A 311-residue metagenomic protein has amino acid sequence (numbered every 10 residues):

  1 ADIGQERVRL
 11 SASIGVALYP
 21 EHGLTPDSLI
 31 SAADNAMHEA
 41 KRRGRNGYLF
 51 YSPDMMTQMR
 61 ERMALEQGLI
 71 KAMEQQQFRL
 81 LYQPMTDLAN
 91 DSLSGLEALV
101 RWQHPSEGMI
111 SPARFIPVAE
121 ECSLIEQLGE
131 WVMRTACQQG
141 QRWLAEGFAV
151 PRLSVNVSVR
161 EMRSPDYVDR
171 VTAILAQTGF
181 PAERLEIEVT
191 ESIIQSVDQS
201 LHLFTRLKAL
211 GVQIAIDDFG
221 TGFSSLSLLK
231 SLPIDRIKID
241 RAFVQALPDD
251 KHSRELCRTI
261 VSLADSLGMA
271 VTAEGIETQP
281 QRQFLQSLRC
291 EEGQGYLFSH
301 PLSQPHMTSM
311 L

Functional and structural regions predicted by a protein language model:
A1-A12, K41, G108, L144-P151 (+1 more regions): Catalytic core regions of nucleotide second-messenger enzymes
A1-M63, Q67: Cyclic-dinucleotide signaling modules
L18, F50, E61-V118, N156 (+5 more regions): Active-site core of bacterial EAL-family cyclic-dinucleotide phosphodiesterase domains
L29-A36, L65, A98-L99, R114 (+8 more regions): Structural preference for long, well-ordered alpha-helical segments in enzyme cores
Y48, Q58, L88-E97, C122-H202 (+1 more regions): Catalytic core of bacterial c-di-GMP phosphodiesterases, primarily the EAL and HD-GYP domains, capturing alpha-helical
T57-G68, E74, E120, L124-G129 (+2 more regions): Signal-transducing alpha-helical linker
T172-L247, L263, L267-P301: The catalytic core of metal-dependent phosphodiesterases that act on cyclic dinucleotides
P305-L311: Intrinsically disordered or compositionally simple regulatory linkers and C-terminal tails in signal-transduction
